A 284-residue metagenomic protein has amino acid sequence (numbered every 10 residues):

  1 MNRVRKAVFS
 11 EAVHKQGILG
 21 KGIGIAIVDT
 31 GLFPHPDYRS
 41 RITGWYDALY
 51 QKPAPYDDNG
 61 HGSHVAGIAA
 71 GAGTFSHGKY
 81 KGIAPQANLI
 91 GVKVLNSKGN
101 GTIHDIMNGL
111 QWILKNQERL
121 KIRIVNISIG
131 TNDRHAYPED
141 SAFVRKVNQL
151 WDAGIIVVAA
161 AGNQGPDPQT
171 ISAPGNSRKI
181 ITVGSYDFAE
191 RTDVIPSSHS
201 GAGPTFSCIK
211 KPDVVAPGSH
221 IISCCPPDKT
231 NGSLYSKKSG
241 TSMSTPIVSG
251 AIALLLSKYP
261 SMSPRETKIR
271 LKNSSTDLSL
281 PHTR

Functional and structural regions predicted by a protein language model:
M1-K15, R178: Autoinhibitory propeptides
H14-I27, G31-G44, P53-H104, L120-R123 (+3 more regions): Subtilisin-like serine protease catalytic core
G31-F33, A48-L49, F75, L95-G99 (+5 more regions): Solvent-exposed loop/turn segments at secondary-structure junctions within structured extracellular/periplasmic domains
A66-A69, I90-N96, G218-T283: Hydrolase catalytic cores
I90, I156-V158, T182-V183, V215 (+1 more regions): Structural detector of well-ordered beta-strand residues that form the stable sheet scaffold of enzyme domains
V94-K179, F206-I209, K229-T245: Substrate-binding/access-modulating region of protease and related hydrolase catalytic domains
A173-R191: Structural recognition of alpha->loop->beta junctions
S200-H220: Internal glycine-rich alpha/beta core junctions
